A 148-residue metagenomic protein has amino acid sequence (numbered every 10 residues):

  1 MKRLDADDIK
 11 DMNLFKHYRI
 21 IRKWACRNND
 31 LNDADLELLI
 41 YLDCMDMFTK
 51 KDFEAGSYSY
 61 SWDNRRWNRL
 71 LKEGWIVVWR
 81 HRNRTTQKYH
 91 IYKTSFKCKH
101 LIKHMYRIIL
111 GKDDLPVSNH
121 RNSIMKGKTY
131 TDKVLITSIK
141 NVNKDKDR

Functional and structural regions predicted by a protein language model:
D5-L38: Short alpha-helical segments that sit at the start of domains
N28-N32, H81-R107: Short, cationic-aromatic polyanion-contact patches
L38-M45, L101: Short amphipathic alpha-helical elements of helix-turn-helix/winged-helix folds
C44-S57: Short acidic, hydrophobic short linear motifs in intrinsically disordered regions
S57-E73: Short amphipathic alpha-helical interaction segments
L71-R84: A short, conserved structural fragment
F96-T131: Short, amphipathic alpha-helical interaction segments positioned at domain boundaries
V134-R148: Short acidic DE-rich linear segments
